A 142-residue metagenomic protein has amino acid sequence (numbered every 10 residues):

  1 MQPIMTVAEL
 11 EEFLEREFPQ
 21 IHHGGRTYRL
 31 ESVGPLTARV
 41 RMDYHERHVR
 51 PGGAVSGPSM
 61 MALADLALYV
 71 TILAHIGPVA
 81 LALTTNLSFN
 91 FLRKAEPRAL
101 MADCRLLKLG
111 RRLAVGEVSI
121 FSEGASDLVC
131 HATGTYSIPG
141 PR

Functional and structural regions predicted by a protein language model:
M1-R142: Terminal targeting signals and extreme-terminal segments of soluble enzymes
